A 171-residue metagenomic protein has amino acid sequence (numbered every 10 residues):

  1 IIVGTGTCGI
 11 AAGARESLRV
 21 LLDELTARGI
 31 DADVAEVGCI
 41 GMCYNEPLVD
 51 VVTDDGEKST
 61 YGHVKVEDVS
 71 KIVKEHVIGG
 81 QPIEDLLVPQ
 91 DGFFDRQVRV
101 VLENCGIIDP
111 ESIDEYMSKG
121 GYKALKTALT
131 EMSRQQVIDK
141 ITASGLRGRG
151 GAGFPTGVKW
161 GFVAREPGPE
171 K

Functional and structural regions predicted by a protein language model:
I1-K171: Feature of Fe-S/electron-transfer and energy-metabolism proteins that preferentially highlights extended coupling
